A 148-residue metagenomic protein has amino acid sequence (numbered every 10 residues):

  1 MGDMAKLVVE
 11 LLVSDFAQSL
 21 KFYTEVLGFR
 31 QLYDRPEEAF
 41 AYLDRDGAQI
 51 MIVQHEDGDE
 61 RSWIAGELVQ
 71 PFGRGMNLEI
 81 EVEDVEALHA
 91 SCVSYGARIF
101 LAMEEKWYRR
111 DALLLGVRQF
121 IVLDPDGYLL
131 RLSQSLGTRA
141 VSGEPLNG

Functional and structural regions predicted by a protein language model:
M1-V8, R30-E83, H89-L123, S133-G148: Vicinal oxygen chelate
L12-D15: Conserved beta-strand-loop-alpha-helix junction that forms the acyl-donor binding cleft
S19, Y23-T24, C92, G127: Conserved active-site tyrosine of GNAT-family acetyltransferases
